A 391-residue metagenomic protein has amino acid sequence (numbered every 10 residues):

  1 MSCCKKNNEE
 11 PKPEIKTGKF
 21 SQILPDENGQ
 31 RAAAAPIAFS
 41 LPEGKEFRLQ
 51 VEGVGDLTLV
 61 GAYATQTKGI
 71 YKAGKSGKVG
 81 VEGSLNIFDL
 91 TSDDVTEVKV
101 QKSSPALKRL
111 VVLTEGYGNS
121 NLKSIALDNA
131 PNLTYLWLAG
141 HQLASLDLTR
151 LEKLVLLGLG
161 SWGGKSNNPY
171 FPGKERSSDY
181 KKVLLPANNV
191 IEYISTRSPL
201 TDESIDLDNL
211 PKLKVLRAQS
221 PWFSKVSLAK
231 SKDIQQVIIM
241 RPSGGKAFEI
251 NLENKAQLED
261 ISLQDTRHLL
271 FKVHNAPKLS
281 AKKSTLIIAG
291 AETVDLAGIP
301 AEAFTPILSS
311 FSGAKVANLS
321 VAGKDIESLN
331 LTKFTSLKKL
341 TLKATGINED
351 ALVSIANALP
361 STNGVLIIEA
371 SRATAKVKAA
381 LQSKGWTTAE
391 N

Functional and structural regions predicted by a protein language model:
C3, T134-A139, L143, L156-G160: Long, contiguous interaction/targeting segments characteristic of exported/extracellular or secretory-pathway proteins
C3-G116, S120-P131, R150-E152, S161-Y170 (+8 more regions): N-terminal capping/linker segments that flank leucine-rich repeat
W137, I194-P199, R217-P221, I238-P242: Predominantly recognizes leucine-rich repeat
G140-Q142, G244, P300, D325: Aromatic/pi-system hotspot detector in well-structured domains
L146: Catalytic core segments in nucleotide and nucleic-acid processing enzymes
K225: Short coil/turn motifs at helix boundaries and re-entrant loops, enriched in small/polar and proline residues
